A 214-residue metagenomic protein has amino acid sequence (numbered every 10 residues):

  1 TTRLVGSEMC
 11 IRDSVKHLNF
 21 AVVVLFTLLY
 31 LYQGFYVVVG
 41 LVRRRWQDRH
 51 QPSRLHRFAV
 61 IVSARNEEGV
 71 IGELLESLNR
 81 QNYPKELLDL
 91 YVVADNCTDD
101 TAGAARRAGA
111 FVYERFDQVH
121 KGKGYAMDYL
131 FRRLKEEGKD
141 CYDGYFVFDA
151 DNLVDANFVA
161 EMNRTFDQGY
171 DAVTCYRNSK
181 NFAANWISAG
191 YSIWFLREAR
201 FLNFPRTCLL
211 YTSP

Functional and structural regions predicted by a protein language model:
T1-I11, Y211-P214: Single conserved hydrophobic/aromatic residue that forms the stacking wall/gate of nucleotide- or nucleobase-binding
S7-E8, R12-R54, C208: N-terminal membrane-anchoring/stem segments of glycan-assembly enzymes
R57-A59, D89: Cell-envelope/extracellular polymer assembly enzymes that use nucleotide-activated donors
G72, D99-R106, N157: Acidic helix N-cap motif at the loop->helix transition within catalytic regions of sugar-transfer enzymes
E76-L87: Short, acidic, metal-binding catalytic loop of nucleotide-sugar glycosyltransferases
A94-A102, D117-V119, L153: A conserved acidic beta->alpha catalytic loop
D100, D149-R164: Acidic donor-binding/catalytic loop of UDP-sugar-dependent glycosyltransferases, especially processive GT2
F116-G138, V159-P214: Long helical/loop segments within the catalytic core of UDP-sugar-dependent glycosyltransferases, especially the large
